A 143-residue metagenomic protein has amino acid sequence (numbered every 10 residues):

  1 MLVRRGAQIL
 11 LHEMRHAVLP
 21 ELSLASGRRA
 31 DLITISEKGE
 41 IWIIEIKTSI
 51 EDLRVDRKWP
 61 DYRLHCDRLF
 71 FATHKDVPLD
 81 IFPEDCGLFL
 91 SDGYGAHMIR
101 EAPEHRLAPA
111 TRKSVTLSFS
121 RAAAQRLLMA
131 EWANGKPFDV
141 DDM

Functional and structural regions predicted by a protein language model:
M1-R15, S26, I81-M143: Non-catalytic C-terminal interaction segments of nucleic acid-processing enzymes
V3, R28, R54-K58: Amphipathic coiled-coil/heptad-repeat helices and related helical stalk/stem segments that mediate oligomerization
R15-H16, D67: Short phosphate-binding/catalytic loops that engage adenosine nucleotides
L19-A25, I33-I35: Catalytic cores of RNA-modifying enzymes
E21-S23, E45-D52: Short, flexible loop segments at the rims of nucleotide/cofactor-binding pockets, characterized by
R28-A30, L69: Short beta-strand or tight-loop elements that sit immediately N-terminal to catalytic metal-binding acidic residues
A30-I43: Active-site beta-strand-loop-beta-strand hairpin of nuclease catalytic cores that positions key catalytic residues
T48-D92: Catalytic cores of nucleic-acid endonucleases
